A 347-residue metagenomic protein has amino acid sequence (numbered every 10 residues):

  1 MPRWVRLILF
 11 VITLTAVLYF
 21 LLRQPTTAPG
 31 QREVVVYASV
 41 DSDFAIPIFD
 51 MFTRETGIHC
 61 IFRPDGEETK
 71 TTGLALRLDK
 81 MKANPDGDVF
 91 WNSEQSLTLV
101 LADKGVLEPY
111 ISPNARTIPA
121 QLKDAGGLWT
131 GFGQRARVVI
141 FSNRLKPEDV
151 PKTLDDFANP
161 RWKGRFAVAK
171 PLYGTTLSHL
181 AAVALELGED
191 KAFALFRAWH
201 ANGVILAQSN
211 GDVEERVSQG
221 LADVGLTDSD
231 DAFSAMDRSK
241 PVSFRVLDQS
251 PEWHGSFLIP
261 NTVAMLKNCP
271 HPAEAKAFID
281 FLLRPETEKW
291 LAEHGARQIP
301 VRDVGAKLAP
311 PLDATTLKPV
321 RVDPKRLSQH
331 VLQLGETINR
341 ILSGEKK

Functional and structural regions predicted by a protein language model:
R6-F10, V17-L99: Early extracytoplasmic/lumenal segment of secretory-pathway proteins
V35, V138-I140, T262-A264: Residues embedded in well-ordered beta-strands
S39-I46, E67-T72, P85-L221, H254: Extracytoplasmic ligand-binding site segments that recognize negatively charged/polar headgroups
I46, D50, R54, T72 (+13 more regions): Solvent-exposed, polar/charged alpha-helical surfaces in well-ordered, non-transmembrane soluble domains, broadly
S96-V100, S218, D223-S243: A ligand-binding cleft/hinge motif common to bilobed small-molecule-binding domains
E108-N114, L128-T130, D155, V224 (+3 more regions): Short beta-strand->loop
N261-V322: Mature extracytoplasmic/periplasmic domains
L308-K347: Extracellular/periplasmic bilobal clamshell ligand-binding domains
